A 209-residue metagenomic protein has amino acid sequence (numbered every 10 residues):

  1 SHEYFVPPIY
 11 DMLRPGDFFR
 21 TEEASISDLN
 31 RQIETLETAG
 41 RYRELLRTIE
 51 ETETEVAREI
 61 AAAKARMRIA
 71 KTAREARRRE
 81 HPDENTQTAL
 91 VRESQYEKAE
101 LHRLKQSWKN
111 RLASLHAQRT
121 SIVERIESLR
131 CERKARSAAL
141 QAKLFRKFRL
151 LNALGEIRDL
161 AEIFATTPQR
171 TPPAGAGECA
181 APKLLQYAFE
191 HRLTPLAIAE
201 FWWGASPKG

Functional and structural regions predicted by a protein language model:
S1-G209: Catalytic cores of nucleic-acid editing and processing enzymes, centered on the cytidine/adenosine deaminase
